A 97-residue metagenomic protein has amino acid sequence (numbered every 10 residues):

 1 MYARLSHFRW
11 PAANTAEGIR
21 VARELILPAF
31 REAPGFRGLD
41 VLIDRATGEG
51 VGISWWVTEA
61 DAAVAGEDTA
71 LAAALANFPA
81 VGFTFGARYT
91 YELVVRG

Functional and structural regions predicted by a protein language model:
M1-G50, V57-T69, A80-G97: Short S/T/G/P-rich N-terminal loop/turn motif that feeds into the first structured element of a domain
A72-A76: A common structural junction motif
